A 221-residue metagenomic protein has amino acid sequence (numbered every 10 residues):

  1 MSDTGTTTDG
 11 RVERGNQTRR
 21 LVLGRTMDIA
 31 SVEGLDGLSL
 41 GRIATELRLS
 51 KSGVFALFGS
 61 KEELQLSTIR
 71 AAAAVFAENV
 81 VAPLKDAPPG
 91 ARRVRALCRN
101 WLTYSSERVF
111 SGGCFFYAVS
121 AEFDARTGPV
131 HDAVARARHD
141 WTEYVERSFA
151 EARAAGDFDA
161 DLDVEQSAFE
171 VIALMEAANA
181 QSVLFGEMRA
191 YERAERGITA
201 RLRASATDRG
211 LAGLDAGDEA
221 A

Functional and structural regions predicted by a protein language model:
M1-E33, G37-E46, E63-L66: Basic, helix-initiating cap at the start of DNA-binding domains
M1-T7, A96-T103, H139-A155, L174 (+1 more regions): C-terminal peripheral helix-coil segments that are non-catalytic and often amphipathic
L47-F58: Short hydrophobic/aromatic patch on the recognition helix
F58, E63-A72: Alpha-helical DNA-contacting segments of helix-turn-helix folds
S67, V81-G112, V164-V171: Hydrophobic alpha-helical connector segments
R92, D132-R138, A154-E170, R189 (+1 more regions): All-alpha amphipathic helical-bundle segments outside canonical DNA-binding/catalytic cores that form hydrophobic
R93, E107-P129: Amphipathic alpha-helical segments used for helix-helix packing
G112, Y117, A160-Q181, G197-A200: Hydrophobic alpha-helical segments that form the core of small-molecule binding pockets and/or dimer interfaces
